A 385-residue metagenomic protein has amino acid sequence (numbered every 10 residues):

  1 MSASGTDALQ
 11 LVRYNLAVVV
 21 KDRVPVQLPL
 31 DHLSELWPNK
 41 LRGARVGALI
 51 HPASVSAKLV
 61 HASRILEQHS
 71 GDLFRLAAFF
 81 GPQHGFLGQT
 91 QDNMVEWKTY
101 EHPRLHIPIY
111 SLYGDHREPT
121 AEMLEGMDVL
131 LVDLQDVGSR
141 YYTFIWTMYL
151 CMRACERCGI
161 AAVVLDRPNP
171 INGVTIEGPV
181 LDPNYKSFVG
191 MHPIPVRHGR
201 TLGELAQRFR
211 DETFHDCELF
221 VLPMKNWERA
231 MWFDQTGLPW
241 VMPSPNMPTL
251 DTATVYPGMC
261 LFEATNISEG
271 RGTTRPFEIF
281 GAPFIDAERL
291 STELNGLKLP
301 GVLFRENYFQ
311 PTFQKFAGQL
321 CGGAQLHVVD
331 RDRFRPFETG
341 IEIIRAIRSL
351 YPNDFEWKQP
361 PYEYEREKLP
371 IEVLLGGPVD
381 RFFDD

Functional and structural regions predicted by a protein language model:
P25-F74: N-terminal phosphate-binding or glycine-rich loops at protein starts, especially the Walker A/P-loop of NTPases
R75-Q83, L165: Short internal beta-strands
G88-D92, V163-Y185: Glycine-rich, charge-decorated loop segments at or immediately adjacent to ligand/cofactor-binding or catalytic sites
D92-G126, S139: Glycine-rich oxoanion-binding loops at beta->alpha junctions
D136-M148: Glycine/threonine-rich flexible loop motifs
K186-Y256: Conserved anion/nucleotide-ligand pocket segment
W227-N307, P311: Glycine-rich, aromatic-lined ligand/substrate-binding cores of catalytic and carbohydrate-binding domains
G281-D385: Conserved functional hotspot residues or short segments at active or partner-binding sites across diverse domains
